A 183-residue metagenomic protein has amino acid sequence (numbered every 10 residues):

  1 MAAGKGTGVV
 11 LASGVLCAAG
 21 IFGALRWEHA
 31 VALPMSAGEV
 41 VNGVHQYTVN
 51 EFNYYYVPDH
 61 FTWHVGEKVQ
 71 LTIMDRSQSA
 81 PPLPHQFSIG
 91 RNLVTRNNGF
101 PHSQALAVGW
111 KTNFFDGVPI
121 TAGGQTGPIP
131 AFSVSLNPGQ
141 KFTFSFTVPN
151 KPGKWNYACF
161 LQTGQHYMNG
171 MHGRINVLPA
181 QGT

Functional and structural regions predicted by a protein language model:
M1-S13: N-terminal Sec-pathway targeting helices
S13-R26: Hydrophobic alpha-helical membrane-insertion segments, chiefly the h-region of N-terminal signal peptides
R26-V44: A eukaryote-biased signal for short, well-structured alpha-helical docking elements
H29, L33-M35, M74, S79 (+3 more regions): Extracellular/periplasmic metallocenter environments
E39-V69: N-terminal edge beta-strand
V69, H85, G173: Residue-level detector of short, conserved catalytic/binding motifs and their immediate flanks
A80-F87: Short, hydrophobic/aromatic beta-strand segments
G90-T126: The feature marks short-to-medium sequence segments in extracytoplasmic or secretory-pathway proteins
